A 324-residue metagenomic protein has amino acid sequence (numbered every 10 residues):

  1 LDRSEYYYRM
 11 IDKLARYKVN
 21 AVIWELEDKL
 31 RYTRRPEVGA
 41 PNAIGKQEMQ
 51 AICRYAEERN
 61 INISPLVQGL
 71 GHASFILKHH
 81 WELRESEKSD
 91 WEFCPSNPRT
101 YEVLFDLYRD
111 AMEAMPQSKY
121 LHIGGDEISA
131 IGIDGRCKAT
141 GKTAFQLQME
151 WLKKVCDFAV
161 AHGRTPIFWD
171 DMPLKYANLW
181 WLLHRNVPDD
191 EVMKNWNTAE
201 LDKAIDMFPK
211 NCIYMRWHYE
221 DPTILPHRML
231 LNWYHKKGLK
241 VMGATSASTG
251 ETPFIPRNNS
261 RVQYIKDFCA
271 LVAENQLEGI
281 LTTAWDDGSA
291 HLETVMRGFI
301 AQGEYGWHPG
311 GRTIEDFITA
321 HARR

Functional and structural regions predicted by a protein language model:
L1-E5, R16: Solvent-exposed alpha-helical segments and adjacent loops that form catalytic or protein-interaction surfaces
R3, D12, A51-R54, N60 (+3 more regions): Substrate-binding groove of N-acetylhexosamine-processing glycoside hydrolases
M10, A15-E48, T245, G250-E251 (+1 more regions): Aromatic-lined carbohydrate-binding/catalytic grooves of carbohydrate-active enzymes
I11-L26, Y55-W81, P116-Y120, T283-G288: Glycine-rich, aromatic-flanked loop segments that form ligand/cofactor-binding clefts across common enzyme folds
I23-E27, G69-G71, E85-G141: Active-site groove signature of glycoside hydrolases
E27-R31, W81, D126-A130, L239 (+1 more regions): Short connector loops/turns at beta-strand edges and beta->alpha or beta->beta junctions
D28-Q68, W151-V160: Aromatic-lined substrate-binding rim segments of carbohydrate-active enzymes
R34-I44, G71-W91, Y120, I133-K142 (+2 more regions): Aromatic- and acidic-residue-enriched segments that line the glycan-binding/catalytic groove of carbohydrate-active
